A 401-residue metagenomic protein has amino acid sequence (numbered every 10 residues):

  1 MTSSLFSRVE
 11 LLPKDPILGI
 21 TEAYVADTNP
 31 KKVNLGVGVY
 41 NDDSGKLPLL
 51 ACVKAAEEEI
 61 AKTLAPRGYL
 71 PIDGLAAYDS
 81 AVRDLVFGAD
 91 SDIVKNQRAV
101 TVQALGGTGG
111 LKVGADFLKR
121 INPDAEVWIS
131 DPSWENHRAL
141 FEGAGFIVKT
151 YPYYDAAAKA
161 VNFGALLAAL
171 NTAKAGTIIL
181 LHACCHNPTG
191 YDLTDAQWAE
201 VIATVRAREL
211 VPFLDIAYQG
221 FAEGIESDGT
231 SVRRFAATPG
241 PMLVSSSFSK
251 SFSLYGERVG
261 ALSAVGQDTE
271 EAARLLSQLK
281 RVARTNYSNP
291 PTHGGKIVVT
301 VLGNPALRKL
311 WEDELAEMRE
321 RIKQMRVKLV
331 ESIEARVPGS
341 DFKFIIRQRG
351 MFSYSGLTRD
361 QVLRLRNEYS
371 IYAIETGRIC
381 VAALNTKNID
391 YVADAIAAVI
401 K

Functional and structural regions predicted by a protein language model:
T2-G74, A81-D84, G88, T285 (+2 more regions): N-terminal "arm"/small-domain region of PLP-dependent enzymes with the aminotransferase-like
L35, V148, P212, M242 (+1 more regions): Hydrophobic beta-strand scaffold residues
E58-E59, L64-A207, G220-F221, G229-A237 (+2 more regions): Conserved core of the PLP fold type I
Q97-R98, I345-G350, I374-G377: Short Gly/Ser/Thr- and Asp/Glu-enriched loop/turn motifs at secondary-structure junctions
I216-A217: Conserved Walker B
S231-R274, Q278: Active-site PLP attachment segment
L276-G295, V301-V330: Structural signature of PLP-dependent enzymes
E312-E368: Conserved PLP-binding catalytic core of the aspartate aminotransferase-like
